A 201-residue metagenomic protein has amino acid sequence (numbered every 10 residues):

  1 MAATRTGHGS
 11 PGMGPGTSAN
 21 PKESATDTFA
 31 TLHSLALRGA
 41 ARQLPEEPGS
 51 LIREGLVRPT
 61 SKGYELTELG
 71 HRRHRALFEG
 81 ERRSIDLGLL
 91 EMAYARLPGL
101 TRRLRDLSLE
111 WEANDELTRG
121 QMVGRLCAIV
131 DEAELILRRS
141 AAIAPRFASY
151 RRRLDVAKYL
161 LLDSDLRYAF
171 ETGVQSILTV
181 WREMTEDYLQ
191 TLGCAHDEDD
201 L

Functional and structural regions predicted by a protein language model:
A2-T31: Short alpha-helical segments that sit at the start of domains
L32, L90-N114: Short terminal alpha-helical segments
H33-L37: Short, locally clustered residues in the helix-turn-helix/winged-helix DNA-binding domain
A40-G55: Short amphipathic alpha-helical interaction segments
T60-A76: Accessory beta->alpha helical hairpin/"wing" motif in late/C-terminal subdomains of nucleic-acid enzymes
H71-H74, L104-S108, A148-K158: Extended amphipathic alpha-helical scaffold segments
H71-R96: Short, amphipathic alpha-helical interaction segments positioned at domain boundaries
E116-L201: Charged, low-complexity intrinsically disordered regulatory/assembly segments
